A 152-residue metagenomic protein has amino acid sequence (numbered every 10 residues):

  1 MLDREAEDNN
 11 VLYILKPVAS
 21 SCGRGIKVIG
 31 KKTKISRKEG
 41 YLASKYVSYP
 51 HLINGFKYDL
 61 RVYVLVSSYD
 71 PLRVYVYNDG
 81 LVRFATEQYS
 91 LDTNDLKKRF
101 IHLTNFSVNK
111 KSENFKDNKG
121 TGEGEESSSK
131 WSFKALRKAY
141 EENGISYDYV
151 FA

Functional and structural regions predicted by a protein language model:
R4-A152: Catalytic core of tubulin tyrosine ligase-like
